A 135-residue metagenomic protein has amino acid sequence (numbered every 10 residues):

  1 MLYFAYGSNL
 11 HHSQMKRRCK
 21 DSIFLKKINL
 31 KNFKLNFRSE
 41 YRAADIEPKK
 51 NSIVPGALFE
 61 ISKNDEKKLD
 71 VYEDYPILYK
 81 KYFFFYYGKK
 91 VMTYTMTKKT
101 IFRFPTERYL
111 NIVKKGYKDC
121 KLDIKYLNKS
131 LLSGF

Functional and structural regions predicted by a protein language model:
M1-F135: Glycine-aromatic micro-motifs
